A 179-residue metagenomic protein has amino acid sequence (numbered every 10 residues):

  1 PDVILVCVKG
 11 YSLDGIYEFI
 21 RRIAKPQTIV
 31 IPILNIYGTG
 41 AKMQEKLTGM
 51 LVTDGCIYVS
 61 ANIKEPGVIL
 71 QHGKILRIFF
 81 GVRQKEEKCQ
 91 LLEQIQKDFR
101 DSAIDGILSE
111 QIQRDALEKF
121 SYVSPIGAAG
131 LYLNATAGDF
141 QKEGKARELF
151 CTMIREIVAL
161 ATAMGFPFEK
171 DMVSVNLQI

Functional and structural regions predicted by a protein language model:
P1-V68: Rossmann-like NAD(P)(H) cofactor-binding subdomain of soluble oxidoreductases
D2, E169-I179: Short, intrinsically disordered, charge-balanced linker/junction segments flanking boundaries in proteins
R22-I23, K46-L51, P66-D171: Internal alpha-helical scaffold of NAD(P)-dependent oxidoreductase catalytic cores
V59, Q111-Q113, L177: Short, solvent-exposed loop/turn elements at beta->coil junctions and helix N-caps that rim active or binding pockets
